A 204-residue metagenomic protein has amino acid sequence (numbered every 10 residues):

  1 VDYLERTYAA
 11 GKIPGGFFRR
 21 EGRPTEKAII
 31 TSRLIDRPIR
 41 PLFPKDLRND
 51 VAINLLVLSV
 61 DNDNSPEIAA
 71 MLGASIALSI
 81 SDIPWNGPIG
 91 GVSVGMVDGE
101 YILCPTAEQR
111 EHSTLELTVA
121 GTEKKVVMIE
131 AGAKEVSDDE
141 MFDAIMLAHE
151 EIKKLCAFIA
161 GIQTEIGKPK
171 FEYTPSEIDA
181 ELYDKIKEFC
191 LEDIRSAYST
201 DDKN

Functional and structural regions predicted by a protein language model:
V1-V51, V57, N64, E123 (+1 more regions): Glycine-rich, flexible beta-strand/loop modules in the N-terminal catalytic cores of phosphate-handling
D2, A9, P14, F18-R19 (+4 more regions): Generic, ordered loop/turn and secondary-structure boundary motif
G16-F18, A69-M71, E108: Short intrinsically disordered coil segments
R23-I30, S65-A69, A133-L147: Short alpha-helix boundary/capping segments
I35, K45-M96: Glycine-rich anion/phosphate-binding loop at the beta-strand->alpha-helix junction
D82-D201: Mobile "lid/hinge" segments at catalytic clefts and subdomain interfaces of large enzymes
